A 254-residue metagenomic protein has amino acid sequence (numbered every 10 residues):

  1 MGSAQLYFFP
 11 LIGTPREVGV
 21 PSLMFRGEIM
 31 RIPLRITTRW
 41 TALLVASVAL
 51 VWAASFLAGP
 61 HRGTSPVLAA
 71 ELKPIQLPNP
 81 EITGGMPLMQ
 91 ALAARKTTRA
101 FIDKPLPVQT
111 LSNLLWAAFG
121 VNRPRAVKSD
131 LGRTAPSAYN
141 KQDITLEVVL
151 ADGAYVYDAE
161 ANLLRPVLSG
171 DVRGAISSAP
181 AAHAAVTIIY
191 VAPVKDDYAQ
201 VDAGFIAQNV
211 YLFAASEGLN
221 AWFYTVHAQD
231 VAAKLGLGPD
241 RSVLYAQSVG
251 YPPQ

Functional and structural regions predicted by a protein language model:
A4, T14, T38-T41: Ala/Thr-enriched low-complexity intrinsically disordered regions
L6-I29: Short, Lys/Arg-enriched N-terminal segments with co-localized hydrophobic residues within the first ~10-30 amino acids
I32-L44: N-terminal Sec-pathway targeting helices
L44-S55: Bacterial N-terminal signal peptides
F56, H61-A184: N-terminal amphipathic, basic helical "cap/leader" segment at the start of enzyme domains
R95, L114, L146, V186-I188 (+1 more regions): Small-aliphatic-rich amphipathic alpha-helix that forms the alpha element of a beta-alpha
L237-Q254: A glycine-rich helix N-cap at a beta->alpha junction
